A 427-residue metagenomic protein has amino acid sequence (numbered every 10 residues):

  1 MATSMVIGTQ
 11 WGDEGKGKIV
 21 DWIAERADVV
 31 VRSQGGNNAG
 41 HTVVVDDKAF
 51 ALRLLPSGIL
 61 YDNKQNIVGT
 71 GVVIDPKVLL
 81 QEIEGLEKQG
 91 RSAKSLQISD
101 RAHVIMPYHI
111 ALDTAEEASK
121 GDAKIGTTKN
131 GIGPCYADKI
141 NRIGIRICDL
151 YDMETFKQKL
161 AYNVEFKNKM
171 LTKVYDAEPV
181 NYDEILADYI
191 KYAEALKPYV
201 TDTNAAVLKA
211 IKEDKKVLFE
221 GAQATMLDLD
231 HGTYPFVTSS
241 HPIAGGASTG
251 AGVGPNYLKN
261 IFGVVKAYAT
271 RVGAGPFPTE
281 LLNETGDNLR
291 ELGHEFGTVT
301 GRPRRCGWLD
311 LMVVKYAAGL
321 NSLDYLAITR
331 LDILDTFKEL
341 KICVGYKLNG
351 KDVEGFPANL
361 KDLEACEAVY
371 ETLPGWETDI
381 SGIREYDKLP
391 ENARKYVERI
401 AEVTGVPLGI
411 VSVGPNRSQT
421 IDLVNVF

Functional and structural regions predicted by a protein language model:
M1-F427: Non-transmembrane, aqueous-exposed alpha-helical and coiled segments at domain scale
